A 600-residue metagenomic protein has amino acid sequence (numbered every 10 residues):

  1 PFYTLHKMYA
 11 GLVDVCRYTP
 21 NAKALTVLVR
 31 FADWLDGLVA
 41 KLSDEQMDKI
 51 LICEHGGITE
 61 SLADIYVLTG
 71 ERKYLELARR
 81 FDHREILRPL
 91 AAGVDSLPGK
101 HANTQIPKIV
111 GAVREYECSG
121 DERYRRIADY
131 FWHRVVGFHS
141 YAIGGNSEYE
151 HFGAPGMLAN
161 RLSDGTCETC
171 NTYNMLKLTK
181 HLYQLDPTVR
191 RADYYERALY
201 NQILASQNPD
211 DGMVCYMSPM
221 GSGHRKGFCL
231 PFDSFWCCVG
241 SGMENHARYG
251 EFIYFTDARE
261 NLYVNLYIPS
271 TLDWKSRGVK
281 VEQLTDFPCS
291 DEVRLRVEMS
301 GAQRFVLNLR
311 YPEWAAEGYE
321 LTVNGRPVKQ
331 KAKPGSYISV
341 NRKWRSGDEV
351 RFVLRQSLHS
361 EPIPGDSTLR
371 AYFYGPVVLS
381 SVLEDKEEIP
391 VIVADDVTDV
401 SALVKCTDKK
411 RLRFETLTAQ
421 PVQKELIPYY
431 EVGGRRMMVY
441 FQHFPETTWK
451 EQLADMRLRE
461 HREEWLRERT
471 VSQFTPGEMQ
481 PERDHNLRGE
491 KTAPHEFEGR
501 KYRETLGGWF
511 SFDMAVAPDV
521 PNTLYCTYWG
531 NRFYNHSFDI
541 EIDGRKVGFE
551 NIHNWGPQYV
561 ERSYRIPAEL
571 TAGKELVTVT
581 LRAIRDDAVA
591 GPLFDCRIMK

Functional and structural regions predicted by a protein language model:
P1, L5, D48, D82-P98 (+1 more regions): Aromatic- and acidic-residue-enriched carbohydrate-binding clefts of CAZyme catalytic domains
P1-A10, D14-D33, G37-I50, L524 (+1 more regions): Secreted/periplasmic carbohydrate-active enzymes, especially glycoside hydrolases
P1-Y18, H55-K73, A102-G137, H151-Y311 (+2 more regions): Aromatic (Trp/Tyr) and acidic
T26-S43, K73-G93, A128-G144, R197-N208: Long, well-ordered core segments of solenoidal/helical folds
A78, A128, D193-N201, S206-E298 (+5 more regions): C-terminal beta-rich recognition modules with glycine/proline-rich loops and embedded aromatic residues
Q303-L307, E317-Y319, N522, Y534-F538: Short beta-strand/loop motifs in extracellular/secreted proteins, especially within beta-sandwich accessory domains
P327-G347, V353-S367, T492-T523, T527-K600: Beta-strand-rich ligand-recognition modules
